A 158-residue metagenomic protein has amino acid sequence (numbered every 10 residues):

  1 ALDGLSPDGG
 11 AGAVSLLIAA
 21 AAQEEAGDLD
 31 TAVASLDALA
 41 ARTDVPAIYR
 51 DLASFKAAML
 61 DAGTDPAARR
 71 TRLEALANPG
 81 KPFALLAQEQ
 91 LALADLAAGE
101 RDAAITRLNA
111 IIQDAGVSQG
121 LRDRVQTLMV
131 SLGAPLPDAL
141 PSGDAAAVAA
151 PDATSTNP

Functional and structural regions predicted by a protein language model:
A1-V14: Short extracytoplasmic
A11-L16, A20-A147, T156-P158: Soluble extracytoplasmic domains of inner/organellar membrane proteins
